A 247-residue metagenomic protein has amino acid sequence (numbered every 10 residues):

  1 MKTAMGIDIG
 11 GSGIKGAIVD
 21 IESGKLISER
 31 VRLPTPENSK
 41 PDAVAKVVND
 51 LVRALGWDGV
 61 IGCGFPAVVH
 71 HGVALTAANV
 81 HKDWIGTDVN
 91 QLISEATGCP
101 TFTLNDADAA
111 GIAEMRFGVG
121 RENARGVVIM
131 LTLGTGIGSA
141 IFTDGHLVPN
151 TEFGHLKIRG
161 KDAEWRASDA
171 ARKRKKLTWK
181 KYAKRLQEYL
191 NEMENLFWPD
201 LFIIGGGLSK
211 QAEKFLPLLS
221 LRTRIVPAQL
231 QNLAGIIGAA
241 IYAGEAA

Functional and structural regions predicted by a protein language model:
M1-V60, V69-V73, V89, I93-C99 (+2 more regions): ATP-binding/phosphotransfer module of carbohydrate and carboxylate kinases, centering on a glycine-rich
A74-G86: A charged helix-plus-loop insertion that forms the helical arch/lid used to bind and gate nucleic-acid substrates
T101-D106: General beta-strand structural signal in soluble alpha/beta enzymes
I137: Basic- and aromatic-lined ligand-binding clefts that recognize polyanionic substrates
